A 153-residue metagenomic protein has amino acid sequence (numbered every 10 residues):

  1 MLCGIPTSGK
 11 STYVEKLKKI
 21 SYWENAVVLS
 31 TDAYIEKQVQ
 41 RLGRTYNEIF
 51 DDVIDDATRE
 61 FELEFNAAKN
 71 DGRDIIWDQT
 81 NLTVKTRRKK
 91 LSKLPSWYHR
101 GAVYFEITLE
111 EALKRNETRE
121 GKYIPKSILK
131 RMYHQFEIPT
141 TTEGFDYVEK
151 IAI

Functional and structural regions predicted by a protein language model:
L2: Hydrophobic anchor at the beta1->P-loop junction of P-loop NTPases
I5-P6: The conserved Walker
G9: Conserved glycine(s) of the Walker
T12-R73, E111-L113: Conserved substrate/cofactor phosphate-moiety recognition/catalytic segment in nucleotide-dependent phosphotransferases
T80-I153: Replace "adjacent to P-loop NTPase cores in ATP/GTP-dependent enzymes" with "adjacent to NTP-binding cores
